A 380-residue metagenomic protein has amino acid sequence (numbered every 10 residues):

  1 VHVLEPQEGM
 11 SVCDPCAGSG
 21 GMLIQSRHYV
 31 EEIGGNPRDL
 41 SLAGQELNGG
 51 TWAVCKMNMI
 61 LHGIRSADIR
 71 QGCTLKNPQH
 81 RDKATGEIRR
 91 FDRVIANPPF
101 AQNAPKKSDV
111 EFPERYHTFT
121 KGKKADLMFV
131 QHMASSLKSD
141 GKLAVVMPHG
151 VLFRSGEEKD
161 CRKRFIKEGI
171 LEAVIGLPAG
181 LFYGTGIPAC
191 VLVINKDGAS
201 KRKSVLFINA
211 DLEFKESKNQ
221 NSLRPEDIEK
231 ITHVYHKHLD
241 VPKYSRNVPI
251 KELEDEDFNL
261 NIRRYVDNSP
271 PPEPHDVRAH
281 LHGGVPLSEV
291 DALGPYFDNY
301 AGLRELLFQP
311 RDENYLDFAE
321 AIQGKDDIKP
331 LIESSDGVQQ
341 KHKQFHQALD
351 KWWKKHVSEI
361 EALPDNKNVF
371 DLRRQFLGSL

Functional and structural regions predicted by a protein language model:
V1-A96, A101-P105, V110-R115, L127-M128 (+2 more regions): Conserved S-adenosyl-L-methionine
T85-L380: A conserved structural/catalytic subdomain of Rossmann-like adenosyl-cofactor enzymes
